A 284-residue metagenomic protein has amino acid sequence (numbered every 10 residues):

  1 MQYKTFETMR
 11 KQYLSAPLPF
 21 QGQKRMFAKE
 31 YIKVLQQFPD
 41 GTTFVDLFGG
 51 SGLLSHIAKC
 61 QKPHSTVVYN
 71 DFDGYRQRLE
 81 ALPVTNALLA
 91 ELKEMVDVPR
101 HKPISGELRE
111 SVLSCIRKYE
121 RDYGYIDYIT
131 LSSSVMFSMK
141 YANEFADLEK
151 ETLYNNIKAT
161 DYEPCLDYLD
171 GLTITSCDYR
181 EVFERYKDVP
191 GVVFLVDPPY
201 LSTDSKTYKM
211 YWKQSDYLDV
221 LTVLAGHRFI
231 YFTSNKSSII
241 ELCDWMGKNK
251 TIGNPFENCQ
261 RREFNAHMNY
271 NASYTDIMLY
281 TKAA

Functional and structural regions predicted by a protein language model:
M1-T43, L53, S134: S-adenosyl-L-methionine
Q36, A58-T66, K187-G191, G247-K248: Short, surface-exposed basic-aromatic patches at helix termini and helix-loop junctions that form
D46-A58, Y69-D73, S133-S138, D188-D204: Conserved proline-anchored active-site loop of SAM-dependent methyltransferases that bridges a beta-strand
L54-C60, R78-A81, Y186, T203-K209 (+1 more regions): A short acidic (Asp/Glu
Q61-H64, V84-A87, S205-K206, M210-S215 (+1 more regions): Glycine-rich, phosphate-binding/catalytic loops in enzymes
S65-L169, A283: Class I S-adenosyl-L-methionine-dependent methyltransferase module
G171-Y217: Active-site segment flanking the S-adenosylmethionine/decSAM binding pocket in AdoMet-dependent transferases
Q214-A284: Long, positively charged, glycine-interspersed low-complexity recognition regions
